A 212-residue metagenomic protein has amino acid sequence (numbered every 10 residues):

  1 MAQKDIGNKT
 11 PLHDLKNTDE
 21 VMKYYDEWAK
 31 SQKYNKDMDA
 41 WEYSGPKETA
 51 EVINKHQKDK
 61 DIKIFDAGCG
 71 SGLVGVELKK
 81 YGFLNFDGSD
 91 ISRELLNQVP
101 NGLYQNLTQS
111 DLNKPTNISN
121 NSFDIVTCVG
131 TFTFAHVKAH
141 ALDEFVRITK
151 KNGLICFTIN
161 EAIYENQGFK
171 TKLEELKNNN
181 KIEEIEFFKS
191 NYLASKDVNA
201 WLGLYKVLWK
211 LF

Functional and structural regions predicted by a protein language model:
A2-H56: Conserved class I S-adenosyl-L-methionine
F65-P115: Class I SAM-dependent methyltransferase SAM/SAH-binding core
K114-V126: A short acidic, Gly/Pro-enriched loop at the edge of an enzyme's catalytic core that lines a small-molecule cofactor
C128-F132, T158: Residues lining the SAM
A139-K151: A short glycine-rich, Lys/Arg-flanked "PGG" loop and its adjoining helix->strand segment in the class I
N152-N160: Conserved beta-strand signature within the Rossmann-like core of class I S-adenosyl-L-methionine
Q167-K189: Conserved Class I S-adenosyl-L-methionine
L193-F212: Core SAM-dependent methyltransferase catalytic element
